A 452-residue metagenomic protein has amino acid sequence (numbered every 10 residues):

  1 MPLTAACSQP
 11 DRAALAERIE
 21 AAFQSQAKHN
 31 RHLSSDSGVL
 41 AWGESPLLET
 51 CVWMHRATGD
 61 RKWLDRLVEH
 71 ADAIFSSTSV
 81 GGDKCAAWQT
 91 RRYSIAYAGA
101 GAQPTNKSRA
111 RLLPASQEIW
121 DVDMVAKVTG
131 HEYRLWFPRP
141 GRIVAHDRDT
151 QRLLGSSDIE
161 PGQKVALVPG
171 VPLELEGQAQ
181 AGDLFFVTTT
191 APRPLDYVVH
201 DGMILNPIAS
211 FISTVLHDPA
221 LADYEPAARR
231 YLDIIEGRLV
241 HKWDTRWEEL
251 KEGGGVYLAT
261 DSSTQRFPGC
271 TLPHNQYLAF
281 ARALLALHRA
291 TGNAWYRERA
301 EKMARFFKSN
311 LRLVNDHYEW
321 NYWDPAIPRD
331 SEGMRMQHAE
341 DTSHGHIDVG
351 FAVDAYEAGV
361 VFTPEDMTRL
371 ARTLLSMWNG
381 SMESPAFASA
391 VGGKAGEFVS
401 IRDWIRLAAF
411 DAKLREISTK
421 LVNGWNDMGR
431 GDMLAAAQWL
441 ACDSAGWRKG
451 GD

Functional and structural regions predicted by a protein language model:
L3-A102, A191, D233-S262, V314 (+2 more regions): Low-complexity, Ser/Thr/Pro/Gly-enriched N-terminal "stalk/linker" regions
R12-Q24, L48, V52, R61-F75 (+9 more regions): Hydrophobic core segments within long, regular secondary-structure runs in both alpha- and beta-rich folds
S35-T50, K62, E69, L195-S210 (+4 more regions): Aromatic- and histidine-enriched alpha-helix N-cap/loop-to-helix transition segments that scaffold the rims
S45-R61, M203-Y224, A279-N293, I347-F362 (+2 more regions): Well-ordered alpha-helical scaffold segments within catalytic/enzyme domains
D83-G101, A191-D201, P207, T214-A227: Substrate-binding cleft of extracellular glycoside hydrolase catalytic domains
I95, G101-A191: Polar low-complexity, Ser/Thr/Gly/Ala/Asp/Asn-rich disordered segments used for subunit assembly and tip/surface
A227-R335: Active-site cradle of extracellular carbohydrate-active enzymes
T291, K302-R335, A352-E416: Non-catalytic carbohydrate-binding regions of carbohydrate-active enzymes
